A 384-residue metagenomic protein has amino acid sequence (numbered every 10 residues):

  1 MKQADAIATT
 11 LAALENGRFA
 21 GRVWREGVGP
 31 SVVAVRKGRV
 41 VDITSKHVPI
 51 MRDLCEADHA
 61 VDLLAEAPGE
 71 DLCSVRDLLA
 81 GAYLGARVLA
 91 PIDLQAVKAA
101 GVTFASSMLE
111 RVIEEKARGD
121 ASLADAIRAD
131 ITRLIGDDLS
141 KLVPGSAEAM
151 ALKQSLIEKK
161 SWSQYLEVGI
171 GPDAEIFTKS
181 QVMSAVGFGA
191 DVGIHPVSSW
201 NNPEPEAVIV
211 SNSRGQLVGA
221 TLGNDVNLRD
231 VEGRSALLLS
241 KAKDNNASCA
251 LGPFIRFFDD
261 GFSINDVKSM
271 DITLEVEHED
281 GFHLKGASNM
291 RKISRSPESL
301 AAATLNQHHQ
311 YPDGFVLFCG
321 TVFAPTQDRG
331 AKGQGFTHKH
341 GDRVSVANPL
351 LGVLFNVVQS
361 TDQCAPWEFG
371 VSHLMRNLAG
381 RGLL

Functional and structural regions predicted by a protein language model:
M1-R18, E26-G27, E204, N227-L384: Catalytic-pocket segment enriched in acidic/His residues
K2-R18, R22-R25, D62-H278, G382-L384: Active-site microenvironments in enzyme catalytic cores
A6, D42-L54, H59-A60, G69-L78 (+6 more regions): Secondary-structure junction/capping motif
L11, F19-E66: Gly/serine-rich nucleotide phosphate-binding loop at the start of the catalytic core of nucleotide/ADP-ribose-handling
V32, R39, V97, V208 (+2 more regions): Beta-sheet entry/capping signal
A34-R36, V210-N212, Q359: Short beta-strand-to-turn element immediately C-terminal to the catalytic PLP-Schiff-base lysine in fold type I
